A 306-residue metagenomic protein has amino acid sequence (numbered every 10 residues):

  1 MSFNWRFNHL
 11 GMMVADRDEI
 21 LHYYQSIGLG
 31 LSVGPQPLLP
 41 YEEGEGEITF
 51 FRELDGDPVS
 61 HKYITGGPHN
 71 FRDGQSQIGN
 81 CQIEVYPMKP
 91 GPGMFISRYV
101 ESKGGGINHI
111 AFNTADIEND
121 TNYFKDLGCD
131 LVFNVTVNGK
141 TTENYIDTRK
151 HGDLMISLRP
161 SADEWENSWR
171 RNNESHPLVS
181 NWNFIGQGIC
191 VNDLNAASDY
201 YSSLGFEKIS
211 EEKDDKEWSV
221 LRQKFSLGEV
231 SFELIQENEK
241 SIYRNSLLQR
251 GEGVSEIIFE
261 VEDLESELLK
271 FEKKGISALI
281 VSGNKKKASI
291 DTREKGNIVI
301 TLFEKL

Functional and structural regions predicted by a protein language model:
M1-L21, G30-V33, G105-T114, A162-S198 (+1 more regions): N-terminal beta-strand motif that seeds the catalytic metal site of vicinal oxygen chelate
S2-M13, R17-L21, I27, V33-R72 (+5 more regions): Accessory recognition modules or surfaces
M12, E84-P87, E118-S180, Q223-L227 (+2 more regions): Vicinal oxygen chelate
I20-Q25, F124, A197-S202, F271: Conserved active-site tyrosine of GNAT-family acetyltransferases
L29-G30, F206: Short, solvent-exposed secondary-structure junction/capping segments
Q36-N70, K89-H109, K125-Y145, W169-E174 (+4 more regions): A cross-kingdom feature marking solvent-exposed beta-strand/loop segments within repeated, beta-rich binding/scaffold
A115-I117, D263-L264: Localized edge beta-strand/strand-to-loop motifs within extracellular or lumenal beta-rich domains
V179-G228: Conserved small-residue-rich
